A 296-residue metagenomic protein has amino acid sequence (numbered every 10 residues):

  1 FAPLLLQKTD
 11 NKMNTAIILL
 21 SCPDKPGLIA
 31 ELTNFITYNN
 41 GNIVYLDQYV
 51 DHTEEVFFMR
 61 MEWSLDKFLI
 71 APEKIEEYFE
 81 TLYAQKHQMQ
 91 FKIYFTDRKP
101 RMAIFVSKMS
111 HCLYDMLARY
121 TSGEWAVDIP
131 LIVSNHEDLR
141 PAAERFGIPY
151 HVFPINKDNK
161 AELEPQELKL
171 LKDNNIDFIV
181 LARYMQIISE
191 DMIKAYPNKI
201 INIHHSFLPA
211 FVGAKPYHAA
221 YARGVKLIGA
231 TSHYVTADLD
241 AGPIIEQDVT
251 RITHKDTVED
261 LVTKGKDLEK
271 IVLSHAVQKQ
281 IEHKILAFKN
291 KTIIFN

Functional and structural regions predicted by a protein language model:
F1-K12: N-terminal amphipathic/basic-hydrophobic helices that include classical n-h-c signal peptides and signal-anchor
M13-T15, G41-T53: N-terminal short leaders/motifs
N14-C22: Short glycine-/aliphatic-rich beta-strand segments at the starts of folded cytosolic domains
C22-D24, L65: Beta-strand elements of well-folded, non-transmembrane domains
K25-P26, V258: Residues at or immediately preceding the N-termini of alpha-helices
P26-Y45: Short amphipathic alpha-helix segments
Y49-V56, R60-N296: One-carbon transfer enzymes
